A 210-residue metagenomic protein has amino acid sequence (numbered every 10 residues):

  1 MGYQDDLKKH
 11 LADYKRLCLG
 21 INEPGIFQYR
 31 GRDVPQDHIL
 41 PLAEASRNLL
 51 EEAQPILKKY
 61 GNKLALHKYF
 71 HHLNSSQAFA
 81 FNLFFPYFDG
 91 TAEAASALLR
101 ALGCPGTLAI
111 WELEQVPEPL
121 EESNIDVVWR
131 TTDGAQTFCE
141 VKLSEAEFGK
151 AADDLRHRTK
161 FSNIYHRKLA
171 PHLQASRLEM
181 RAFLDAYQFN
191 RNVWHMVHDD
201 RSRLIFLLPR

Functional and structural regions predicted by a protein language model:
M1-Q115: Nuclease-adjacent, charged terminal/linker segments that flank catalytic cores
N74, A78, N82, L120-S123 (+3 more regions): Short, well-structured alpha-helical interface segments that form or flank functional binding sites
G90, F206-R210: Active-site proximal loops enriched in glycine and acidic residues that flank catalytic Cys/His/Asp and coordinate
G106-D133, R181: Active-site metal-binding core of divalent-cation-utilizing nuclease and nuclease-like domains
Q115-L120, L143-A146, R210: Short, solvent-exposed loop/turn segments at secondary-structure junctions
V127-W129, G134-E145, N192: Conserved catalytic cores of phosphodiester-cleaving nucleases, focusing on short active-site segments
F138, L204-F206: Structural beta-sheet core signal
F148-L204: Acidic, metal/cofactor-coordinating or nucleic-acid-engaging core segments within structured domains
